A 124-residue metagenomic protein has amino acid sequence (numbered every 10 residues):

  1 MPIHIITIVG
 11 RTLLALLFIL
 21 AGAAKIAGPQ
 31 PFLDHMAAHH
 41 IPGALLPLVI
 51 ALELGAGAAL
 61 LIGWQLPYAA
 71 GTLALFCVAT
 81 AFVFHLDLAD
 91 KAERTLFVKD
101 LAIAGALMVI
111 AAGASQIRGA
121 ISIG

Functional and structural regions predicted by a protein language model:
M1-G28, D34, G43-A51, G55 (+1 more regions): Extended, low-polarity transmembrane helix blocks
A37: A short, polar/charged loop-to-alpha-helix boundary motif
H40: Juxtamembrane segments of multi-pass membrane glycosylation machinery that transfer sugars from lipid-linked donors
